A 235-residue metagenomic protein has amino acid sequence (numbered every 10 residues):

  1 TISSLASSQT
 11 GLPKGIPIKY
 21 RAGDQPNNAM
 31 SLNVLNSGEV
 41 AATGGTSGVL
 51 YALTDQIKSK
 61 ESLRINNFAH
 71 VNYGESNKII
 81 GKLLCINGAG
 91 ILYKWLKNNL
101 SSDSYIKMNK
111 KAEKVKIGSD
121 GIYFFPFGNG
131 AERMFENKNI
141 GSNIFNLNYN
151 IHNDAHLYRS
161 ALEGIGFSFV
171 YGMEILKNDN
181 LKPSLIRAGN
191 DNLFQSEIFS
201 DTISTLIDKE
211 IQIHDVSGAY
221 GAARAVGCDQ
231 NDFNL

Functional and structural regions predicted by a protein language model:
T1: Glycine-rich, mobile lid/loop segments that gate access to catalytic sites or pores
S4-R187, N192-L235: Active-site core segments that coordinate phosphate-bearing ligands/cofactors across diverse enzyme families
